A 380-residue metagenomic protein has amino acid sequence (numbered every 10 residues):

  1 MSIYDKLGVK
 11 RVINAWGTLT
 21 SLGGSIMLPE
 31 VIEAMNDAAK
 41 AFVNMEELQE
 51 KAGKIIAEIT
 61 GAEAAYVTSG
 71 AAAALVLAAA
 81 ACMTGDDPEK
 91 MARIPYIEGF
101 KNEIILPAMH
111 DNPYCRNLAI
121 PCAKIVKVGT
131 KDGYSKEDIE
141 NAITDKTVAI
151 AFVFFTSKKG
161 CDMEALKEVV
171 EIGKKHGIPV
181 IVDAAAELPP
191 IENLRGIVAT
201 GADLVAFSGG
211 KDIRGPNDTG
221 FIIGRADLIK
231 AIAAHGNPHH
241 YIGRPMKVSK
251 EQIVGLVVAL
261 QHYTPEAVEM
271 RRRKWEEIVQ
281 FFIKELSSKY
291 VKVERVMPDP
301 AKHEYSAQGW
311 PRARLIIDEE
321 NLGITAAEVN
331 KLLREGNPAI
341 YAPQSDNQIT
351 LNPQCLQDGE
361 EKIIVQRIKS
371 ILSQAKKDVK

Functional and structural regions predicted by a protein language model:
M1-M27, G53-T264, V268, I283-S287 (+2 more regions): Conserved PLP-enzyme active-site core in the AAT-like
I3, E285-Q366: Conserved C-terminal alpha-helix-loop-beta "cap" of PLP-dependent enzymes that closes/shapes the active-site mouth
R11-S21, E30-A39, G309-L315: Generic N-terminal amphipathic, Lys/Arg-enriched alpha-helix
T20-I32, F42-K51: A structural motif shared across PLP-dependent enzymes of the aminotransferase-like
N36-K40, Q261-T264: Regular secondary-structure segments
I59, T264-A301: Conserved PLP-dependent catalytic core of the aminotransferase class-I/II
H239-H240, L333-Y341, K369-K376: A common structural junction motif
E276, V379-K380: Compositionally biased, non-globular sequence tracts
